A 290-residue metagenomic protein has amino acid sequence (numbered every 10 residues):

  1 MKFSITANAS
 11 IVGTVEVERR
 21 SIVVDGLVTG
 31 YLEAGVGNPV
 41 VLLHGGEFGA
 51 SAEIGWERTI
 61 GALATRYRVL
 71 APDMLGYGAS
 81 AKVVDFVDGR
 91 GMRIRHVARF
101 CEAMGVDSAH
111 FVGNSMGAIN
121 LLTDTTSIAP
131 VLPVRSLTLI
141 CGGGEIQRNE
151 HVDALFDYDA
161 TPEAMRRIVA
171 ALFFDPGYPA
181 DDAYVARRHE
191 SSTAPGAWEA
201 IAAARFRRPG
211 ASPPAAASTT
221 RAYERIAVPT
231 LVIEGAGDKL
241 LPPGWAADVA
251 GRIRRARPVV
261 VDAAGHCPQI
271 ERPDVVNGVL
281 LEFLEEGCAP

Functional and structural regions predicted by a protein language model:
L27-A79: Conserved HGGG/HGGXW glycine-rich cap/lid loop of the alpha/beta-hydrolase fold
G61, A71-V112, T220, I270 (+1 more regions): Active-site loop/oxyanion-hole signature of alpha/beta-hydrolase fold enzymes
I119-R167: Flexible "cap/lid" loop of the alpha/beta hydrolase fold
R148, D159-E224: Conserved alpha/beta-hydrolase catalytic His-Asp/Glu region
T219, V228, P242-G251: Short alpha-helix in the alpha/beta-hydrolase fold that links the catalytic acid
I226, V232-E234: Short beta-strand/loop motif that positions the catalytic acidic residue of the alpha/beta-hydrolase fold
G237-L241: Acidic catalytic loop of the alpha/beta-hydrolase fold
A256-P290: Catalytic active-site module of serine/aspartate enzymes centered on a nucleophile-bearing elbow/loop
